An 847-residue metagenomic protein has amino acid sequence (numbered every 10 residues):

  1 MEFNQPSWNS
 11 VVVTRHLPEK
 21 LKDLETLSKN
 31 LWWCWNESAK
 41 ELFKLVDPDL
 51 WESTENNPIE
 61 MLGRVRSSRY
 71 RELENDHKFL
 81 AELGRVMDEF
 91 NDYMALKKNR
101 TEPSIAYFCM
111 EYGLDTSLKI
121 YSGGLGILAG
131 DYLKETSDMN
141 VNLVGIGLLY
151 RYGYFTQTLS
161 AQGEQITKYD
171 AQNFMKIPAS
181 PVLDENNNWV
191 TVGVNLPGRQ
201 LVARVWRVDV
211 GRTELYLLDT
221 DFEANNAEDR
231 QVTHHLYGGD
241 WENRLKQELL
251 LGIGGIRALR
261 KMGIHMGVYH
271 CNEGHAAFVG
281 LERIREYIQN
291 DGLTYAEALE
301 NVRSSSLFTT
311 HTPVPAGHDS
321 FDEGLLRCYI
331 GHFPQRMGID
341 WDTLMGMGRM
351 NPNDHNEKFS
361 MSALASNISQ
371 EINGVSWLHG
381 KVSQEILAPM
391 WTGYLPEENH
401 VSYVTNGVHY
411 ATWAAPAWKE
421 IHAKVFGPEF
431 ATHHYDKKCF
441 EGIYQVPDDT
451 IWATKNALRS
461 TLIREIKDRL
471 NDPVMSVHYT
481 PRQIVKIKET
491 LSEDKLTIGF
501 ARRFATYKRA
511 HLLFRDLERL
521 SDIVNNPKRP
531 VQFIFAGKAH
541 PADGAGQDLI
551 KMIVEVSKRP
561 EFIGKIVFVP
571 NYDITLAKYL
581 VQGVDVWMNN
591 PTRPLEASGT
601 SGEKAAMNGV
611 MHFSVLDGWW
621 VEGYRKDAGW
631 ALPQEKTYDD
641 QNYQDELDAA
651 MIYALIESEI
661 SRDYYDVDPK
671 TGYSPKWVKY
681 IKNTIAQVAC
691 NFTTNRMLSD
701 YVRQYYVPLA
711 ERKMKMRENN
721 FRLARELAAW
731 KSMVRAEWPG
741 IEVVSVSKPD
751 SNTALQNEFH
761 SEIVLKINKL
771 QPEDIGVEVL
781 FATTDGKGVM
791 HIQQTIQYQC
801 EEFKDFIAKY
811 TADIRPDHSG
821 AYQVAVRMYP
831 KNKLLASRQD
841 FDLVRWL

Functional and structural regions predicted by a protein language model:
M1-L847: Catalytic cores of carbohydrate-active enzymes across secretory and cytosolic contexts
